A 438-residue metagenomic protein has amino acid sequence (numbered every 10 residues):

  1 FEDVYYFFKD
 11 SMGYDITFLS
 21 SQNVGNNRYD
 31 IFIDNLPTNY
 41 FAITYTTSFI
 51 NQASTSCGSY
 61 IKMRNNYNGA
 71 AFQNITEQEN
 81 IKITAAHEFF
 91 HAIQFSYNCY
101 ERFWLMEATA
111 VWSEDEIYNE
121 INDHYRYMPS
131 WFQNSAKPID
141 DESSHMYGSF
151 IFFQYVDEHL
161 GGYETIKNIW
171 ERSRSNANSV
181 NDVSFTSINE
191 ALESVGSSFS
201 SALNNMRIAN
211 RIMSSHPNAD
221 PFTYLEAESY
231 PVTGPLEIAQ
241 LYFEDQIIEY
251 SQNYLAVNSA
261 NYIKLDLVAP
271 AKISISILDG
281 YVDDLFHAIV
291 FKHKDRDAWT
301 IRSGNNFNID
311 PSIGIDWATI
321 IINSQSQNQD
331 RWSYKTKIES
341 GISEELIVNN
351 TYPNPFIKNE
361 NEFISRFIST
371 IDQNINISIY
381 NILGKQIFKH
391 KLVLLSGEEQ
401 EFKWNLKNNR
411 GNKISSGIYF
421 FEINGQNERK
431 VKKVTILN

Functional and structural regions predicted by a protein language model:
F1-R102, T109, N119-D123: Juxtacatalytic substrate-recognition/specificity segment
F49-S56, E79, I83, N98-L160 (+1 more regions): Acidic/His/Gly-enriched intrinsically disordered linker/tail segments that often contain short helix/coil "MoRF-like"
N68, N308, F402-I414: Signal that preferentially marks extracellular ectodomain short beta-strand elements of beta-sandwich modules
S175-S343: Beta/coil-rich, acidic/histidine-enriched accessory regions frequently appended to metallopeptidases
K294-S303, K385-K391, R429-K430: Surface-exposed loop/edge segments in extracytoplasmic proteins
G314-D316, E398, S415-I418: A glycine-anchored, Pro-Gly-centered beta-turn/N-cap motif
G341-N381, K389-W404, G425: Glycine-centered coil/turn sites that cap beta-strands in beta-rich domains
R410-N412, S416-N438: C-terminal tail/sorting-segment detector
